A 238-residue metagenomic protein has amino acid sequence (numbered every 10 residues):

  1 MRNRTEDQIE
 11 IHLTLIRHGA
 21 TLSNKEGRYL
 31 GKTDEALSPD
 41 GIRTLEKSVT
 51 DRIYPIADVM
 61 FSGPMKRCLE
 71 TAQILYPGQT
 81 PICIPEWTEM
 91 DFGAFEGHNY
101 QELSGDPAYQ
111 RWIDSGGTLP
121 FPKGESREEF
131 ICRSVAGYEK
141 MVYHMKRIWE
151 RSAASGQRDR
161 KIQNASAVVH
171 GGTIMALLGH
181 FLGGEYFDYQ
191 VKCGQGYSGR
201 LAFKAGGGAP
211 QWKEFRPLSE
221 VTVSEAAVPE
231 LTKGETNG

Functional and structural regions predicted by a protein language model:
R2-H12, M90-Q101, R147-Q163, G179-G238: Acidic, low-complexity terminal tails and accessory targeting/binding regions of phosphate-metabolizing enzymes
R2-R4, I11-Q79: Active-site-proximal alpha-helix that buttresses catalytic centers in soluble enzyme cores
L13, D58, K161-G171: Generic beta-sheet signal
T21, T173-I174: Short active-site segment of divalent metal-dependent hydrolases/proteases that encodes the spacing between
A36, Q79-E86, Y186-G194: Short hydrophobic/aromatic-enriched beta-strand-loop microsegments
S62-G63, C132, V168-V169: Short beta-strand scaffold positions
I74, A176-H180: Active-site signature of alpha/beta-hydrolase-fold catalytic machinery across serine- and Asp/Cys-nucleophile hydrolases
L75-A136, L231: Phosphate-handling substructures
